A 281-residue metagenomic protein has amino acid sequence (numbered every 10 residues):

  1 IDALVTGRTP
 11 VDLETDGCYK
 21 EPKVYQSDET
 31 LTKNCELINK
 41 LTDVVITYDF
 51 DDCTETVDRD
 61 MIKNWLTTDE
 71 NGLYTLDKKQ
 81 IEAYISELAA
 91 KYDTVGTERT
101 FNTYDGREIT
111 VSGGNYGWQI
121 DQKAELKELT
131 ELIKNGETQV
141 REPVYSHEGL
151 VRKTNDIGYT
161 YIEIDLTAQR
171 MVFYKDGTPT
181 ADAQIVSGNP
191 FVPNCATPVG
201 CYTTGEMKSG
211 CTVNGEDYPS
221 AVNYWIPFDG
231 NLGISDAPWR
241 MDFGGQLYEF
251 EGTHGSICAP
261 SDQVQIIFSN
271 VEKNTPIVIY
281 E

Functional and structural regions predicted by a protein language model:
I1-Y202, E206-S220, Y224, V271-K273 (+1 more regions): Surface-exposed, secretory/extracytoplasmic low-complexity segments enriched in Ser/Thr/Asn/Gly/Pro
W225-N270, T275-V278: Active-site scaffold segments
